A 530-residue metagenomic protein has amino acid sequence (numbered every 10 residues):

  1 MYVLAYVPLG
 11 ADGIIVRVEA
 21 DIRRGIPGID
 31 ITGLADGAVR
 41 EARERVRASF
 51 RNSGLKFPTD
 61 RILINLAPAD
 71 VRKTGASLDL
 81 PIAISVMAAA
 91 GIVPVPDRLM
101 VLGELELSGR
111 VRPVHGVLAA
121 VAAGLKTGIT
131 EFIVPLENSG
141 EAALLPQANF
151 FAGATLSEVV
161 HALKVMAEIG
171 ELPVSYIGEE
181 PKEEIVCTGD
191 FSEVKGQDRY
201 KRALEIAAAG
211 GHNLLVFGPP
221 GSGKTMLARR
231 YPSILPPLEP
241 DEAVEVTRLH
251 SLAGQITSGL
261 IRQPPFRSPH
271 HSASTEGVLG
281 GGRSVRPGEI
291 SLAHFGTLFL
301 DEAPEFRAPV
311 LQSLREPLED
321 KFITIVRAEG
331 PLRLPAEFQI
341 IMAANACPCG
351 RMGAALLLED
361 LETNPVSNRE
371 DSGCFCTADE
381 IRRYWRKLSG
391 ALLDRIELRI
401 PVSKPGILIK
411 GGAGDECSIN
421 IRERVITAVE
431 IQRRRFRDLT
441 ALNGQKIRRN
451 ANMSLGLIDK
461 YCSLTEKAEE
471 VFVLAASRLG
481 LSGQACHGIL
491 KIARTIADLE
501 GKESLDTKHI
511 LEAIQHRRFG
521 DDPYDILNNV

Functional and structural regions predicted by a protein language model:
M1-L215, S222-T225, V326, E503-V530: Peripheral, non-AAA+ core regions of ATP-driven protein-machinery
T32-R43, K56-P58, N65-G75, V285 (+1 more regions): Basic, amphipathic alpha-helical bundle interface domains used for macromolecular binding and assembly
F57-D60, V95-P96, K126-G128, P146 (+8 more regions): Short loop/turn elements that form and flank the Walker-type P-loop nucleotide-binding site in RecA-like NTPase cores
S108, A303-R307, G350: Catalytic P-loop NTPase motifs of RecA-like helicase/translocase cores
E205, G259-L260, P265, E276-L298 (+1 more regions): Conserved alpha-helical scaffold flanking the Walker A/P-loop in AAA+ ATPase domains
L215-Q255, D320: Walker A/P-loop
E242-S274, G281-G282, Q445-G456, G483 (+1 more regions): Conserved inter-motif catalytic segment of the P-loop NTP-binding fold
F295, D301-E302, S313: Walker B catalytic acidic pair
